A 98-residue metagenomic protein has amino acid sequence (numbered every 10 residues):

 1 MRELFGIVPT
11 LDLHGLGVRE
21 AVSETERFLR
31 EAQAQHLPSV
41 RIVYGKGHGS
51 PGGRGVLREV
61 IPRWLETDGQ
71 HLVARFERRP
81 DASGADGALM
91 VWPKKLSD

Functional and structural regions predicted by a protein language model:
M1-D98: Long, charged, low-complexity intrinsically disordered regions
